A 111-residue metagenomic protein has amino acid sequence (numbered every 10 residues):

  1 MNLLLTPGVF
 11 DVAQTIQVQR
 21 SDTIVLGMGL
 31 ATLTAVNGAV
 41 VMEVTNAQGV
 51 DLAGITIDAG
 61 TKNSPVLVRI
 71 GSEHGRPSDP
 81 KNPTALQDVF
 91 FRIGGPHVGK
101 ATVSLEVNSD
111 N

Functional and structural regions predicted by a protein language model:
M1-N111: Extracellular/periplasmic carbohydrate-active domains that bind, remodel, or depolymerize complex polysaccharides
